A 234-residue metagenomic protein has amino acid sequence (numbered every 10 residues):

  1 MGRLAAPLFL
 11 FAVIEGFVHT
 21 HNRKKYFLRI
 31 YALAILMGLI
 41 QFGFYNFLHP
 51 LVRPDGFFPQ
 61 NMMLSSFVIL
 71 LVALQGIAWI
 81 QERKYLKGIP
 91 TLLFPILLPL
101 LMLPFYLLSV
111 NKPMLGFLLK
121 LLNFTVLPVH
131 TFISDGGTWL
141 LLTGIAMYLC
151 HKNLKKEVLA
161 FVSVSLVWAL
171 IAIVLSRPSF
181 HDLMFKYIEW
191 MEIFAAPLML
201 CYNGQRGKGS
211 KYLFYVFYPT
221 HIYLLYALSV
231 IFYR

Functional and structural regions predicted by a protein language model:
M1-R234: Alpha-helical transmembrane segments and their immediate juxtamembrane cytosolic regions
